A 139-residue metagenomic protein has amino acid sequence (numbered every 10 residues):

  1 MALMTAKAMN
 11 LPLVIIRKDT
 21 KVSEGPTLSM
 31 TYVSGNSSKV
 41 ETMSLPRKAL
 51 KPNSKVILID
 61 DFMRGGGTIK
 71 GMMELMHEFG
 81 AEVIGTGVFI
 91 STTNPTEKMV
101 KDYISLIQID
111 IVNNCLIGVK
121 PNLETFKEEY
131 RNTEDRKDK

Functional and structural regions predicted by a protein language model:
M1, K21-G25, G67: Short acidic/glycine-rich loop or secondary-structure boundary segments that cap or lie
M1-M9, M72-M73: Short Gly/Thr/Asp-enriched flexible loops that form oxyanion-binding sites at enzyme active sites
M4, L45-K48, N94-T96: Short, flexible, glycine/charge-rich loop motifs used to bind or transfer phosphoryl groups or to couple energy/partner
A8, M30-G35, K101-S105, N122: Short, hinge-like loop/turn segments at secondary-structure boundaries
N10-L11, A81: Short glycine/serine/threonine/alanine-rich loop segments
L11-V56: Short, glycine/charge-rich flexible loops or terminal/linker lids adjacent to PRPP-binding catalytic cores
D61, G66: Conserved G/P- and acidic residue-centered "switch" motifs that form tight phosphate/ATP-binding loops in soluble
G71-K139: PRPP-dependent phosphoribosyltransferase catalytic core
